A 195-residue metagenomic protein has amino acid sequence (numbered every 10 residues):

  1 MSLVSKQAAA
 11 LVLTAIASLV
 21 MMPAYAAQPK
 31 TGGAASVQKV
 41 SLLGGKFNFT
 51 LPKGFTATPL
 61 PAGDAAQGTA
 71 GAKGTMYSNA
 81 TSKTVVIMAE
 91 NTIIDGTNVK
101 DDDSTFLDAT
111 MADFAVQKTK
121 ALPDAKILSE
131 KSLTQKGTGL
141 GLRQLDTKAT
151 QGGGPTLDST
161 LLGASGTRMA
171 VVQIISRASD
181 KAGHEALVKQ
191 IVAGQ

Functional and structural regions predicted by a protein language model:
M1-V12: Bacterial N-terminal signal peptides that target proteins for export
L11-V20: Bacterial N-terminal signal peptides
M22-A26: Sec/Tat signal peptide C-region and signal peptidase I cleavage site
A27-K73: N-terminal "mature-domain start" segment
G45-F47, L51-K53, K73, K83-T84 (+2 more regions): Envelope-exposed proteins and targeting segments
K46, D101-A109, A178-A182: Soluble non-cytosolic domains of exported or imported proteins
A65-P155: Conserved polar/disulfide-associated segments of primarily extracytoplasmic proteins
N79-S82, K136-Q195: Short, well-structured beta-strand
